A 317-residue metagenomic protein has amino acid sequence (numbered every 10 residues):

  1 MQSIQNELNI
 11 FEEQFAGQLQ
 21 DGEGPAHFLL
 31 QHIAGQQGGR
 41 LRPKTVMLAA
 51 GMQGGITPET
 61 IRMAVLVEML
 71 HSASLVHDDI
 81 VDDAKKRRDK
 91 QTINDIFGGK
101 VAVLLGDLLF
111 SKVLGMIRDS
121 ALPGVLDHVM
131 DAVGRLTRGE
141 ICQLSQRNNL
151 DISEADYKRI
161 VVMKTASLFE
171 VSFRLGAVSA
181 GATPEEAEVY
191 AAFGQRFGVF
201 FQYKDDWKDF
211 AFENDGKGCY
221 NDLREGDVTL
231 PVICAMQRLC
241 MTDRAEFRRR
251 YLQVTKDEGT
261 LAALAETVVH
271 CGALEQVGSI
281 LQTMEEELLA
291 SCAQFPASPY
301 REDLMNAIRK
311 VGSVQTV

Functional and structural regions predicted by a protein language model:
S3, E7, L105, I117 (+4 more regions): Catalytic cores of large soluble enzymes that bind and process phosphate-bearing ligands
E7-I10, A16-R244, R309: Mg2+-dependent prenyl diphosphate-binding active-site environment of isoprenoid biosynthetic enzymes
S179, E186-A191, Q195, L274 (+2 more regions): Hydrophobic, well-ordered secondary-structure segments that either form specific early membrane-associated helices used
Q202, F212, Q237-C240, L252 (+7 more regions): Hydrophobic alpha-helix feature that most strongly marks membrane-spanning transmembrane helices and their immediate
E246-C292: Mobile late-domain/C-terminal helix-loop "cap" segments that border catalytic sites or the cytosolic face
M284, A290, S298-V317: Short, amphipathic C-terminal "tail helix"
